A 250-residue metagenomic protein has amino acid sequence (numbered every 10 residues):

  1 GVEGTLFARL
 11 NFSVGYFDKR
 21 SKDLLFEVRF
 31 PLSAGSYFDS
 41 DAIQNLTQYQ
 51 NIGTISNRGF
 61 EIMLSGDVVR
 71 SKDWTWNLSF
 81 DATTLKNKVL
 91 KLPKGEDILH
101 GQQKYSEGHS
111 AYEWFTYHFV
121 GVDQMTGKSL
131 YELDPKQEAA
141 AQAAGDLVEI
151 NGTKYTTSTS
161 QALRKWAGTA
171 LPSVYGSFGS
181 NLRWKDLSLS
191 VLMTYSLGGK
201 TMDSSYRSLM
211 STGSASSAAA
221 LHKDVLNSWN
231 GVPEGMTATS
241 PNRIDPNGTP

Functional and structural regions predicted by a protein language model:
G1-L6, Y16, I55-N57, G168-W184 (+2 more regions): Outer-membrane beta-barrel transmembrane strands
G1-W114: Extracellular/periplasmic, surface-exposed regions of secreted and cell-surface proteins
L10-F12, W76-L78, F178, W184 (+1 more regions): Transmembrane beta-strands of outer-membrane beta-barrel proteins
I43-T47, Q161-R164, S173-Y175, P250: Glycine- and acidic
Q44, S56, L197, G213 (+1 more regions): Short acidic-hydrophobic sequence patches enriched in Asp/Glu that either
Q50, D67-T169, T201, S208-G248: Conserved small-residue
W184-S204: Glycine-rich phosphate/pyrophosphate-binding loops and their adjacent beta-strand/loop elements at enzyme active sites
